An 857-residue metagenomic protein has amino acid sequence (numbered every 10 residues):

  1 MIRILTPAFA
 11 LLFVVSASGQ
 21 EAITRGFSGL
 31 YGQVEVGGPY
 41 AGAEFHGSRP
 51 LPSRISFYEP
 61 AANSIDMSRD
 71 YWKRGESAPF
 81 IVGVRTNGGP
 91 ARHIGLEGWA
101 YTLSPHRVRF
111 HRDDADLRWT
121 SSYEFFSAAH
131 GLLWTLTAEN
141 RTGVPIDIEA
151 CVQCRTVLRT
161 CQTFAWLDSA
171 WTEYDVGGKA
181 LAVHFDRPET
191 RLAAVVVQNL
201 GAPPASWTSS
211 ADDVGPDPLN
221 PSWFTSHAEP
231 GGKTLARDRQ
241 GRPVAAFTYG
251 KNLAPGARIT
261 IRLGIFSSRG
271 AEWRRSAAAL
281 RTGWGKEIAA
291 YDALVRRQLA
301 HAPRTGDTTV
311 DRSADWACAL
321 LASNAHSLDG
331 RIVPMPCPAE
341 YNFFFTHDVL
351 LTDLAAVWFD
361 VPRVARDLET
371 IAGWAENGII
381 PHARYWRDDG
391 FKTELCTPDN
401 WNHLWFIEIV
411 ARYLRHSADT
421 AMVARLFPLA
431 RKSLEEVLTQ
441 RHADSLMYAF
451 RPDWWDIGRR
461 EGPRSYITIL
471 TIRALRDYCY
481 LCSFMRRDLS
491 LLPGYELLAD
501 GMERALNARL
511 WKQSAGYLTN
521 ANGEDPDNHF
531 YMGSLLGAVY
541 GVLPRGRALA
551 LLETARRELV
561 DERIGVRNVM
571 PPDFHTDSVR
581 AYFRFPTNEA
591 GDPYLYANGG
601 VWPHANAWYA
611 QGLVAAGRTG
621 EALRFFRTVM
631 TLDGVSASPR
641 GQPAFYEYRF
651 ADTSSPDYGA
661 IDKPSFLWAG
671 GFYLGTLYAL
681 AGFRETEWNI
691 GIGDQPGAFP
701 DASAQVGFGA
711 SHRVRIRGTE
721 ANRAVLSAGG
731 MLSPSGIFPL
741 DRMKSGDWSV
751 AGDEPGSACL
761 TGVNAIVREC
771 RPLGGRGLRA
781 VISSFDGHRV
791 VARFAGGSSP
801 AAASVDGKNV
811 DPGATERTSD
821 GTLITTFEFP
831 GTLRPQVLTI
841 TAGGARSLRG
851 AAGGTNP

Functional and structural regions predicted by a protein language model:
E21-D113, H184-S226, Y291-A302, G306 (+2 more regions): An extended acidic
E21-I23, V108-H111, A115-S226, A245-F247 (+3 more regions): Polysaccharide-binding surfaces and accessory modules of carbohydrate-active proteins
E21-P79, L321, Y341-F344, L395-H416 (+5 more regions): C-terminal capping/lid segments that line or modulate ligand- or cofactor-binding pockets
G75-S77, R85-S121, E558, L595 (+2 more regions): Non-catalytic C-terminal accessory modules of carbohydrate-active enzymes
W99, I146-I148, A193, K251-E272 (+2 more regions): Short Pro-Gly-centered flexible turn/kink motifs
N140, N342-D444, R464-I472, G599 (+4 more regions): Aromatic-rich carbohydrate-recognition surfaces in CAZymes
P303-D311, A356-E369, Y413-R431, C479-D500 (+3 more regions): Structural helix-adjacent loops and short alpha-helical linkers that scaffold large soluble proteins
R304-F343, R366-P398, E435-P463, G501-V601 (+3 more regions): Extended glycan-interaction surfaces of carbohydrate-active proteins
